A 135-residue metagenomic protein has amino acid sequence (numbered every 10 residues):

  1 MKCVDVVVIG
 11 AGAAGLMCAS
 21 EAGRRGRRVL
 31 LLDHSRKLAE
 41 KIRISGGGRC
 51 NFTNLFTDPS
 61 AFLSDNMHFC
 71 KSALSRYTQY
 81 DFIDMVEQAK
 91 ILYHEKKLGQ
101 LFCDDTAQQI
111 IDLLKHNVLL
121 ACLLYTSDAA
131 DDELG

Functional and structural regions predicted by a protein language model:
M1-C3: Short helix-loop-beta connector
V6-L30: N-terminal Rossmann-like FAD-binding beta1-loop-alpha1 element of flavoenzymes
M17, E21, R36, C50-F52: Mobile amphipathic helical/loop "lid" adjacent to a hydrophobic cofactor/ligand pocket
R24-R43: Glycine-rich FAD pyrophosphate-binding loop
G46-N51, D112-L113: Short, hinge-like loop/turn segments at secondary-structure boundaries
R49-H94: Glycine-rich active-site loop/strand segments that organize a redox cofactor
R76-S127: Feature captures the FAD/FMN-dependent oxidoreductase FAD-binding
Y125-G135: Single conserved hydrophobic/aromatic residue that forms the stacking wall/gate of nucleotide- or nucleobase-binding
